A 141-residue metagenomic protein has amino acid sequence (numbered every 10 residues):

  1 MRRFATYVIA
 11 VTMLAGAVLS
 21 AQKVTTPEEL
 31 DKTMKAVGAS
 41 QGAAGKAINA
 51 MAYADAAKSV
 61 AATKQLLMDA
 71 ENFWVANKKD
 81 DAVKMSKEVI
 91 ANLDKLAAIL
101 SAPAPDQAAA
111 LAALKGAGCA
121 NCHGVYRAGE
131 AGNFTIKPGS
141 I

Functional and structural regions predicted by a protein language model:
M1-I9: Bacterial N-terminal signal peptides that target proteins for export
I9-A10, A39: Enrichment for repetitive, rod-forming helical segments
A17-K23: Sec/Tat signal peptide C-region and signal peptidase I cleavage site
K23-I141: Sequence context surrounding c-type heme c attachment/ligation sites in exported
